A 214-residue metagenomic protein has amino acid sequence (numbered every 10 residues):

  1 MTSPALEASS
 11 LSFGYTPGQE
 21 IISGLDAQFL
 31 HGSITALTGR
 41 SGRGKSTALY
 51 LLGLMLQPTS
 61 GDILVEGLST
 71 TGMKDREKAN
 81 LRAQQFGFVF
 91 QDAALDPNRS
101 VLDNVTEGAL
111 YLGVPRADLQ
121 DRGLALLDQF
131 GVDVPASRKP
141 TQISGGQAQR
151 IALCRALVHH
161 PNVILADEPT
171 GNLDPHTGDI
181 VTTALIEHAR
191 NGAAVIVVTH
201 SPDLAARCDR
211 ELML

Functional and structural regions predicted by a protein language model:
G53: Helix-to-loop junction immediately C-terminal to a conserved catalytic motif
G61-S69: Conserved ABC transporter NBD signature motif
T70-F86, R190: ABC ATPase NBD coupling module
A83, R138-T141, H159, A184 (+1 more regions): Conserved signature/switch motifs of ABC ATPase nucleotide-binding domains
N98-E107: Short coil-to-helix segment of the ABC ATPase nucleotide-binding domain corresponding to the Q-loop/switch region
K139-I143, Q147-Q149: Conserved ABC ATPase signature
I164-D167: Catalytic Walker B motif of ABC-type/P-loop ATPase nucleotide-binding domains
